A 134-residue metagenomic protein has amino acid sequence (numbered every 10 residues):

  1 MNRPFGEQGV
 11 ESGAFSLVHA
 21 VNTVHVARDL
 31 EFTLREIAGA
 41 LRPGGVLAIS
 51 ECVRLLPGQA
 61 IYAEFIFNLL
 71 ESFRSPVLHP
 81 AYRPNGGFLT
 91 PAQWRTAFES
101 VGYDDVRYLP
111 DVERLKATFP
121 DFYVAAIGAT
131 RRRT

Functional and structural regions predicted by a protein language model:
R3, V26, L55: Active-site loop signature of alpha/beta-hydrolase-fold enzymes
R3-V18: A short acidic, Gly/Pro-enriched loop at the edge of an enzyme's catalytic core that lines a small-molecule cofactor
S12-A14, A27, F88, A92 (+1 more regions): Short, solvent-exposed loop/helix junctions and linker helices that flank or host conserved functional motifs
F15-E31: A short SAM/SAH-binding and catalytic strip from SAM-dependent methyltransferases
E31-V46: A short glycine-rich, Lys/Arg-flanked "PGG" loop and its adjoining helix->strand segment in the class I
S50-V101, D105-D111: C-terminal alpha-helical "lid/dimerization" subdomain adjacent to the S-adenosyl-L-methionine
G102-D104, L109-T134: Core SAM-dependent methyltransferase catalytic element
